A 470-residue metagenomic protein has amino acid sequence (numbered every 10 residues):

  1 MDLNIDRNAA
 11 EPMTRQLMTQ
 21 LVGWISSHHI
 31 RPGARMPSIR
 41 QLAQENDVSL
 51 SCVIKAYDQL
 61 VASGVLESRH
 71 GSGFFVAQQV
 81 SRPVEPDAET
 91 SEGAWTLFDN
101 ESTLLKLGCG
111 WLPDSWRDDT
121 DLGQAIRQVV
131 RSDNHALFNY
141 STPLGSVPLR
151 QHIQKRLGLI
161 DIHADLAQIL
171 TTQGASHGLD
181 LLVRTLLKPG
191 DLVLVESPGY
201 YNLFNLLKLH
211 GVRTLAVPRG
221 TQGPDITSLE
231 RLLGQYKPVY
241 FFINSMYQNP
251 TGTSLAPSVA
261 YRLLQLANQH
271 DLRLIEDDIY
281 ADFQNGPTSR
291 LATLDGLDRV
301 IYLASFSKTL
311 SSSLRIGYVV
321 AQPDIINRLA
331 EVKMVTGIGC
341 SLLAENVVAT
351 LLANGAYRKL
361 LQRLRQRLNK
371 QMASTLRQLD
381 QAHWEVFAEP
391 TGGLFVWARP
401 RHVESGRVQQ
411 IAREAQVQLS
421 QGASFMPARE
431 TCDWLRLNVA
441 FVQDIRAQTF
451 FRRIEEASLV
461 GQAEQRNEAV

Functional and structural regions predicted by a protein language model:
M1-R127, A330, M334-C340, T350 (+7 more regions): N-terminal basic, amphipathic alpha-helical segments
E67-S68, A164, L419: Short beta-strand "wing" residues that participate in macromolecule-binding interfaces
A136-H270, D282-L294, E455, Q462-A469: Conserved core of the PLP fold type I
L192, R213, R273, E385 (+1 more regions): Residue-level detector of anion-binding/catalytic polar loops
V195, A216, L274-E276, V348 (+1 more regions): Hydrophobic residues in well-ordered beta-strands that form the structural core
G296-Q366, A463: Conserved core segment of the aminotransferase class I/II
Q366-L376, V386-R399, R413: Conserved glycine-rich beta-strand-loop-beta hairpin in the small C-terminal domain of fold type I
